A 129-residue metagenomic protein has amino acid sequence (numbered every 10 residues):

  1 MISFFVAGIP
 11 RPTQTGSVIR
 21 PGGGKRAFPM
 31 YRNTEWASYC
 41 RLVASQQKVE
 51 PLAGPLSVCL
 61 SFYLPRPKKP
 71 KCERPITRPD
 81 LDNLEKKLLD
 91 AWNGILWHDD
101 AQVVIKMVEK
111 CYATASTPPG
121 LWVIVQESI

Functional and structural regions predicted by a protein language model:
M1-I129: Acidic, proline/glycine-enriched N-terminal capping motif
